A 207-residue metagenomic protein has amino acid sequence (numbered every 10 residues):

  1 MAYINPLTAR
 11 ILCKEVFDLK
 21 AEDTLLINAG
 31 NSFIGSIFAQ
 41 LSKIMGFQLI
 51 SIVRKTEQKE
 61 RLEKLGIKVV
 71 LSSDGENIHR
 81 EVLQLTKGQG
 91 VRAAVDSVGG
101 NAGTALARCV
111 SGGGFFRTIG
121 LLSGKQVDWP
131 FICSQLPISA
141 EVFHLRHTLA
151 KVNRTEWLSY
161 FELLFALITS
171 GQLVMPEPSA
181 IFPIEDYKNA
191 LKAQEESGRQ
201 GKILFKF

Functional and structural regions predicted by a protein language model:
A2-G75: Mid-domain Rossmann-like dinucleotide-binding core that forms the NAD(H)/NADP(H) cofactor-binding site
L19, T86, V98, C109-V110: A generic alpha-to-beta junction signature in SAM-dependent methyltransferases
L26, R92-V95, R117: N-terminal Rossmann-like NAD(P) cofactor-binding module of classical short-chain dehydrogenase/reductase
V69-D74, I78, S179-E185: Short acidic-hydrophobic, aromatic-tinged amphipathic segments that line or gate anion-handling sites
N77-G88: Short amphipathic alpha-helix with an adjacent loop that forms part of the alpha/beta core around
D96-S97, F207: Short, well-ordered coil/turn residues at beta-beta hairpins and beta-strand->alpha-helix junctions within
N101-S170: Glycine-rich phosphate-binding loop and adjacent beta-alpha segment of Rossmann(oid) nucleotide-cofactor-binding
N153-F207: C-terminal hydrophobic helical "lid"/dimerization subdomain of Rossmann-like NAD(P)H-dependent oxidoreductases
